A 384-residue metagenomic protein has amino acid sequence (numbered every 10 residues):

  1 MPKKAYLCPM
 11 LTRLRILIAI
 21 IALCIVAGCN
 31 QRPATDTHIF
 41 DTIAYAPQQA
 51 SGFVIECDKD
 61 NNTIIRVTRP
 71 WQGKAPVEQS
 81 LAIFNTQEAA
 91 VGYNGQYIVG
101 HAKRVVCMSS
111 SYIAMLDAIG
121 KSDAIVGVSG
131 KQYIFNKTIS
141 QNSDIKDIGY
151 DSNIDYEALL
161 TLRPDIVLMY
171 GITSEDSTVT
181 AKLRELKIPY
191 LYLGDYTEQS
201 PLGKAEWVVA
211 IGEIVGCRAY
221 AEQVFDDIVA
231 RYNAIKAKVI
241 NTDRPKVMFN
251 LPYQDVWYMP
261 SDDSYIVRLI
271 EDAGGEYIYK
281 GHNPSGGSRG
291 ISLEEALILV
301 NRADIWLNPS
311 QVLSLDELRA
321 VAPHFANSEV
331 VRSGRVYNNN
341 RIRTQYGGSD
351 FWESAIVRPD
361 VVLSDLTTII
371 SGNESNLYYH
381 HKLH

Functional and structural regions predicted by a protein language model:
A5-I18: Bacterial N-terminal signal peptides that target proteins for export
L17-V26: Bacterial N-terminal signal peptides
C29-I113, Y220-M248, I369, N373-H384: Bacterial Sec-exported substrate-binding components of ABC uptake systems
T63, R69-L160, I166-I172: A short, structured surface patch at a secondary-structure boundary
G95, G100-R104, A114-M115, D144-Y150 (+6 more regions): Second-shell loop/turn segments in exported
G130-N136, E175-T178, G194-V209, R244-R268: Extracytoplasmic ligand-binding site segments that recognize negatively charged/polar headgroups
E198-G216, Y220-E222, N308-H384: Structured C-terminal subdomain patch of bacterial secreted/periplasmic proteins
I235-A322: Flexible, glycine-rich surface segments
